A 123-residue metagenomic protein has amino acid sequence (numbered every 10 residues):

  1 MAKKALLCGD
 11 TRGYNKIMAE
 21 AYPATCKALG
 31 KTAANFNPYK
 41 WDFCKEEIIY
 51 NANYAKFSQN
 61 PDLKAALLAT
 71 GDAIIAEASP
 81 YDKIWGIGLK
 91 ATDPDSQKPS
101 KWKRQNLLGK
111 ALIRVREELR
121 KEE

Functional and structural regions predicted by a protein language model:
M1-E123: Charged, low-complexity intrinsically disordered segments
